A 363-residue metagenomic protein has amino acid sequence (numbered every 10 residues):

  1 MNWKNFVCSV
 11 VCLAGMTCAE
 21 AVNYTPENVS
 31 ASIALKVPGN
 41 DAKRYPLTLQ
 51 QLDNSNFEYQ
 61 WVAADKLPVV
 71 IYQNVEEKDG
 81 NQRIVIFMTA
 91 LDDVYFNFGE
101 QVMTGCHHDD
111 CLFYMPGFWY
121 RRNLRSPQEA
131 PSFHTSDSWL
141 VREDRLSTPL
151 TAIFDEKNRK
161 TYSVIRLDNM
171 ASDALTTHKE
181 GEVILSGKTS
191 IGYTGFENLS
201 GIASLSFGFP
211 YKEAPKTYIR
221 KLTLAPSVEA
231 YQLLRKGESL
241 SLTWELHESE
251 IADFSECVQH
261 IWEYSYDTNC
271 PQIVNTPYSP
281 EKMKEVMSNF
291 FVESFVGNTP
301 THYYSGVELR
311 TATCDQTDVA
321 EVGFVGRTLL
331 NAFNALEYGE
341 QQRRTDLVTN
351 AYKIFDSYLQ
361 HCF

Functional and structural regions predicted by a protein language model:
N2-S9: Sec-dependent signal peptide recognition, specifically the positively charged N-region followed immediately by
A14-Y24: Bacterial Sec-dependent signal peptides at the C-terminal "C-region" and cleavage site
N23-V29, K36-D41, T48-K236: Beta-strand/loop-rich accessory regions of lumenal/periplasmic or secreted enzymes, predominantly carbohydrate-active
N28-A31, N40, L234, E238 (+3 more regions): Low-complexity, Ser/Thr/Pro/Gly-enriched N-terminal "stalk/linker" regions
S241, H247-E248: Long, charge-dense tracts
V322-L329: Signature of short aromatic-glycine-proline-rich micro-motifs recurring in repeat-based ectodomains
L329-T345: Well-ordered alpha-helical scaffold segments within catalytic/enzyme domains
